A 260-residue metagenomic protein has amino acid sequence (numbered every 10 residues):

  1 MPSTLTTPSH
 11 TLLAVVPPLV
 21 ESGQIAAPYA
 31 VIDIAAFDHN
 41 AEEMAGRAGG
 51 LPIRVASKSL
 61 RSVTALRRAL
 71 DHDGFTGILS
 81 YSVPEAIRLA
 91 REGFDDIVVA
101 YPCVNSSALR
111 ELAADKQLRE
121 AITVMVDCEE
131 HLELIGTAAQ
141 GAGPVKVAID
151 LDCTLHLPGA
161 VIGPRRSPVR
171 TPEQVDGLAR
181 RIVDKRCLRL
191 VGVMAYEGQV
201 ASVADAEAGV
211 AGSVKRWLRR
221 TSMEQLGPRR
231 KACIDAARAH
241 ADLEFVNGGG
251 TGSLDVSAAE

Functional and structural regions predicted by a protein language model:
M1, E21-Q24, A35, E43: Acidic/polar, glycine-rich intrinsically disordered N-terminal extensions of enzymes
P2-L13: N-terminal basic/disordered segments at the start of proteins
L12-I32: Generic N-terminal amphipathic, Lys/Arg-enriched alpha-helix
L13-P17, A36-T64: N-terminal glycine-rich anion-binding loops that anchor highly charged ligand groups
I32-A35, H39, L60, T64 (+5 more regions): Conserved active-site and cofactor/substrate-binding residues in soluble primary-metabolism enzymes
G46-A48, A139, I182-V183, A237: A generic structural signal for well-ordered alpha-helical segments
A56-S202: Active-site-proximal beta-alpha core segment in soluble small-molecule metabolic enzymes
C153-E260: Active-site loop/helix belt of alpha/beta enzymes
